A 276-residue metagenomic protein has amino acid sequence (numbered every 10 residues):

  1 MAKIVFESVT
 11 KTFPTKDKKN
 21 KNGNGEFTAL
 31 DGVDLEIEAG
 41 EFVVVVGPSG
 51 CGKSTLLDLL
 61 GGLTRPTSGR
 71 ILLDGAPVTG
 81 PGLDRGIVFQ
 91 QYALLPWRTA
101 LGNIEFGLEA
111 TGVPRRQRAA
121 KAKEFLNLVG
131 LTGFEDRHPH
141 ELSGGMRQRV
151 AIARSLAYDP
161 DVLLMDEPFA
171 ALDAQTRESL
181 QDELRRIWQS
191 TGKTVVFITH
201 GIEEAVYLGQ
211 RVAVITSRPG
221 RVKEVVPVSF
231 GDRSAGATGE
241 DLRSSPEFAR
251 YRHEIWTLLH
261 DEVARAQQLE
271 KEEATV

Functional and structural regions predicted by a protein language model:
V46-P48: The feature captures the beta-strand-to-loop junction immediately N-terminal to the Walker
G61: Helix-to-loop junction immediately C-terminal to a conserved catalytic motif
G69-P81, K121: Conserved ABC transporter NBD signature motif
R98-F106: Short coil-to-helix segment of the ABC ATPase nucleotide-binding domain corresponding to the Q-loop/switch region
E109, R116-F134, R186: Conserved ABC ATPase "signature" region
R137-H140, Y158: Conserved signature/switch motifs of ABC ATPase nucleotide-binding domains
I152: Hydrophobic anchor residue at the start of the ABC signature
L163-D166: Catalytic Walker B motif of ABC-type/P-loop ATPase nucleotide-binding domains
